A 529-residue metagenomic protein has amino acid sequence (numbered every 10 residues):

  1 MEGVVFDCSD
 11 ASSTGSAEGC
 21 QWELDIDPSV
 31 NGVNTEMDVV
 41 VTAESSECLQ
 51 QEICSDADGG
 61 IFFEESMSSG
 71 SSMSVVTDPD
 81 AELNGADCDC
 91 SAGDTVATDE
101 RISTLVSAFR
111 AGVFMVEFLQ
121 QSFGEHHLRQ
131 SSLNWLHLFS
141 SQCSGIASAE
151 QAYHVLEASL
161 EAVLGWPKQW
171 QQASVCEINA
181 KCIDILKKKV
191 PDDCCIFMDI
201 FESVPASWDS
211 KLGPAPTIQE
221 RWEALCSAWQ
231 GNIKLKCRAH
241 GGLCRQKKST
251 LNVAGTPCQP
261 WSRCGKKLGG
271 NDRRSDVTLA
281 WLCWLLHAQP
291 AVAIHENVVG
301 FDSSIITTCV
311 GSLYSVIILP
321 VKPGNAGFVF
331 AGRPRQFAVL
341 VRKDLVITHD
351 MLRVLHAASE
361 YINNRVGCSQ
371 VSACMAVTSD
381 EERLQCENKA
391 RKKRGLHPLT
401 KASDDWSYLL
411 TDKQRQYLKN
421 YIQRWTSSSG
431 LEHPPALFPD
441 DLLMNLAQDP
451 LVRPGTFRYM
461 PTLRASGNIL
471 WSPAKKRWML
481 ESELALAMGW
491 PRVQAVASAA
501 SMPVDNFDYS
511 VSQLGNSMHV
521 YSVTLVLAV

Functional and structural regions predicted by a protein language model:
M1, F6-V41, S45-S91: Intrinsically disordered, low-complexity serine/threonine-rich segments that act as phosphorylation-prone tracts
E2, E36, D56, S72 (+4 more regions): C-terminal target-recognition/interaction regions appended to catalytic cores
V4, C20-W22, W170, S312-S315: Short glycine-aromatic motifs
R101-Q289, V299-S303, C309: Core alpha/beta nucleotide-donor-binding catalytic domains of modification enzymes
G145, V321, G515: Active-site glycine-centered loops adjacent to acidic/histidine catalytic or metal-binding residues that shape
E177, E296, E483: Acidic-residue sensor for enzyme active/binding pockets
A206-L251, T256-N468, P473-R477: Class I S-adenosyl-L-methionine
